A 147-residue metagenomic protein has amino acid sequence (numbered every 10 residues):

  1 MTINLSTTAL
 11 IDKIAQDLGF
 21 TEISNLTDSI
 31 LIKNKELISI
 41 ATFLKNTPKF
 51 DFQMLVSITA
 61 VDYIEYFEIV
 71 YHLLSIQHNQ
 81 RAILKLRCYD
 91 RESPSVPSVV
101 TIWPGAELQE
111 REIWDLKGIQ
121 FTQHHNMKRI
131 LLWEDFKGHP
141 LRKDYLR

Functional and structural regions predicted by a protein language model:
M1-R147: Terminal low-complexity/charged segments
